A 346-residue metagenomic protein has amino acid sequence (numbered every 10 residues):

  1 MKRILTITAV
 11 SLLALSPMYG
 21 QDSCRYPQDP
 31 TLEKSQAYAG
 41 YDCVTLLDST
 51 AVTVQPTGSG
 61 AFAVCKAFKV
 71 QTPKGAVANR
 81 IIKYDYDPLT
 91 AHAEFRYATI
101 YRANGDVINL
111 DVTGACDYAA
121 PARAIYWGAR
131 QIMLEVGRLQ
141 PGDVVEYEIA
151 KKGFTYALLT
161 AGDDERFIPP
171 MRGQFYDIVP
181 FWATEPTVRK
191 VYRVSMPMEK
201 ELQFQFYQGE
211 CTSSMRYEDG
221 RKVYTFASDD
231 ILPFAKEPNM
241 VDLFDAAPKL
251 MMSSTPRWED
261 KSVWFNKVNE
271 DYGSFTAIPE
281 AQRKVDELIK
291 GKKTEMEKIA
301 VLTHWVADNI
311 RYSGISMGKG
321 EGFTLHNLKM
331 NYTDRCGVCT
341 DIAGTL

Functional and structural regions predicted by a protein language model:
M1-C24: Bacterial Sec-dependent N-terminal signal peptides
Q21-P186, R257: Lumenal/extracellular ectodomains and adaptor appendage modules of the eukaryotic vesicle/secretory system
D22-D29, K152-Y156, G162, P169-Q174 (+2 more regions): Secretory-pathway-linked proteins and extracytosolic
K66, D143-V145, Y192, L302 (+1 more regions): Cysteine-centered nucleophilic/redox motifs
K83-P88, P180-F181, L288, E321-C336: Conserved short loop/turn motifs at secondary-structure junctions
A93-F95, D219-G220, M330-Y332: Eukaryote-specific, cytoplasm-facing alpha-helical/coiled-coil scaffolding segments in long proteins
R130-E135, D271, V285-K293, L328-G337: Second-shell loop/turn segments in exported
S274-P279, L325-K329, V338-I342: Extended non-catalytic domains of envelope/secretory-pathway proteins
